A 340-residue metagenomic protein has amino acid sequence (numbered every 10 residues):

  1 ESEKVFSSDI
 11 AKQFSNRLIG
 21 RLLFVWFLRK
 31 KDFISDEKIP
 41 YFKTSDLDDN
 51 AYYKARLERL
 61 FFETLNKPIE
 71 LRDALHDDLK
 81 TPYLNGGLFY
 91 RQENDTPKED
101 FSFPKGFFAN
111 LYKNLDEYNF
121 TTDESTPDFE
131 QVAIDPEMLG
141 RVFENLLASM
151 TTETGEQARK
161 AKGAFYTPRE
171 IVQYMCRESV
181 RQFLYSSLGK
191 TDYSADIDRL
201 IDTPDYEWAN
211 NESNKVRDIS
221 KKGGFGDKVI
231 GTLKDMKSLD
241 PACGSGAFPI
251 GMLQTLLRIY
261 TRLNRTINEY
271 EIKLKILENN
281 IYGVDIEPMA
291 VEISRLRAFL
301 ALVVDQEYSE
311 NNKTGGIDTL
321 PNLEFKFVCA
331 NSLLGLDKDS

Functional and structural regions predicted by a protein language model:
E1-L257, V284-M289, A330-L333: Preference for the N-terminal adenyl/adenosyl cofactor-binding alpha/beta module
K30-S35, T232-L239, S245-S340: Class I S-adenosyl-L-methionine-dependent methyltransferase module
